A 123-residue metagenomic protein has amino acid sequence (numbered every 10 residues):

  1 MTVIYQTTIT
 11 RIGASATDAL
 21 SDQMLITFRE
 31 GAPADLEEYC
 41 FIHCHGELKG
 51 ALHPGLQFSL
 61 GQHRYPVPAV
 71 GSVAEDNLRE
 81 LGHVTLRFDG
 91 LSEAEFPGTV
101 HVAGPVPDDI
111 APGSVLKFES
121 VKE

Functional and structural regions predicted by a protein language model:
M1-Q23: N-terminal, charge-rich interaction modules
I26, G90-E123: Helix-rich interaction surfaces within compact, conserved domain-sized segments that mediate assembly or partner
A32, E47, H63-P66, S120-E123: Short, charged beta-turn/beta-strand-edge "cap" motif at the junction between a beta-strand and an adjacent loop
L36-E47, E93-V102: Short, structured beta-strand/loop micro-motifs enriched in basic residues and often containing a Trp
E47-H53, F58-S59, I110: Short, well-ordered loop/turn sites that connect or cap secondary structure elements
P54-Q62, L116-E119: Short conserved beta-strand and strand-loop elements enriched in small hydrophobics with frequent Asp/Gly
H63-R64, G71-D76: Short, conserved beta-turn/loop elements at beta-strand boundaries and strand-helix junctions
A74-T85: Short, solvent-exposed secondary-structure boundary/capping segments
